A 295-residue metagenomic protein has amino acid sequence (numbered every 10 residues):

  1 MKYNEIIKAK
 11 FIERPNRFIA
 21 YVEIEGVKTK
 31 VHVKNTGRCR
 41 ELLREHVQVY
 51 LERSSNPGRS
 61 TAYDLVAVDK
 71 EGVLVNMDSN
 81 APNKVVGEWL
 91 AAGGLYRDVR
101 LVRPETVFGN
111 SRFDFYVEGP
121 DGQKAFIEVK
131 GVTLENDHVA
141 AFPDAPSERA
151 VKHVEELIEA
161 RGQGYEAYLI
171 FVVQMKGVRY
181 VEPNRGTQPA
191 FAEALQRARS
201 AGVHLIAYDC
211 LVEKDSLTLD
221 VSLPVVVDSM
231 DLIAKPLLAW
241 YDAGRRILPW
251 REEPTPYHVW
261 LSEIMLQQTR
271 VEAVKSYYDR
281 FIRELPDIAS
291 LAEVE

Functional and structural regions predicted by a protein language model:
A9, F113-D144, L157: Conserved catalytic cores of phosphodiester-cleaving nucleases, focusing on short active-site segments
N16-Y21: Short aromatic-glycine-enriched beta-strand elements
G37-Y50: Short nucleic-acid-contacting surface segments enriched for D/E, G, S/T with interspersed K/R
R40, V73-V102: Acidic-basic catalytic patches of nuclease active cores, encompassing PD-(D/E)XK and other metal-cofactor nuclease
N56-V73, L219-D220: OB-fold/S1-family single-stranded nucleic acid-binding modules
K130, H138-E148, E155-T187, D209: Nucleic-acid nuclease catalytic cores
Q174-S229: Domain-level recognition of nuclease-like catalytic cores that cleave nucleotide substrates
S229-E295: N-terminal polyanion-binding entry modules of DNA glycosylases/AP lyases and select other DNA-binding proteins
